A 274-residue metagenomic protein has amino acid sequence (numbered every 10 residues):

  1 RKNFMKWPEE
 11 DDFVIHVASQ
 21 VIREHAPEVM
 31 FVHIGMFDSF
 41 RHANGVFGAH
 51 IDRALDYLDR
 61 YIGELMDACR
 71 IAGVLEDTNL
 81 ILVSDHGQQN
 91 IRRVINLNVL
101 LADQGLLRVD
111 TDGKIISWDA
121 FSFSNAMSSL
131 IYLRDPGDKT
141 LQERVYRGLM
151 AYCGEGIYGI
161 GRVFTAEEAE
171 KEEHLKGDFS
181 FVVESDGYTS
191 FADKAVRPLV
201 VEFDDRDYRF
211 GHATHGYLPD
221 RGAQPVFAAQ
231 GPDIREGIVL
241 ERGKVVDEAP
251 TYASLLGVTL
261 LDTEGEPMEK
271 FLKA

Functional and structural regions predicted by a protein language model:
R1-F4, V14, I51-R60, L100-K114: Acidic, His- and aromatic-enriched active-site or binding-groove loops in soluble protein domains that engage sugars
R1-G45, M150, A192: His/Asp/Glu-rich, glycine-adjacent segments that coordinate divalent cations and/or stabilize oxyanion chemistry on
K2-N3, V46-G48, G113-K114, S124-L130 (+1 more regions): Flexible glycine/proline-enriched surface loops and loop-helix/loop-strand junctions
E28-G35, I51-L58, I62-C69, V74-G87 (+4 more regions): Beta-strand elements within well-structured catalytic alpha/beta cores of enzymes that handle phosphate/sulfate esters
H33, S39-A43, H86, R209-H215 (+1 more regions): Histidine-centered active-site/metal-ligand motif
R53-D56, D110-N125, P136-G148, G222 (+3 more regions): A short beta-strand-to-alpha-helix junction
E64-F203, D207-R209: Secreted, luminal/periplasmic, and some membrane-associated catalytic domains that remodel anionic oxygen-ester
A195-A249, S254: Low-complexity, glycine/alanine/valine/leucine- and proline-rich hydrophobic stretches
